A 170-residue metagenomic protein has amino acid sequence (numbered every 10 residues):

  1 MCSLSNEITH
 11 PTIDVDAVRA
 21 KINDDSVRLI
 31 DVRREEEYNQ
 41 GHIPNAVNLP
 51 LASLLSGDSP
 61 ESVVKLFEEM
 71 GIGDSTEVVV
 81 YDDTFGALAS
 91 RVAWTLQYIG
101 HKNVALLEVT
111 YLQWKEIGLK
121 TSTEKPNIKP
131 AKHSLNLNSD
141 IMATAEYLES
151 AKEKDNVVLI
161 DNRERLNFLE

Functional and structural regions predicted by a protein language model:
C2-E7, L54-K154: Thiolate-centered catalytic microenvironments shared by cysteine-dependent enzyme domains
N6-S75, E149-E170: Positively charged, proline/Ser/Thr-rich regional signature most characteristic of the Rhodanese/CDC25-like
